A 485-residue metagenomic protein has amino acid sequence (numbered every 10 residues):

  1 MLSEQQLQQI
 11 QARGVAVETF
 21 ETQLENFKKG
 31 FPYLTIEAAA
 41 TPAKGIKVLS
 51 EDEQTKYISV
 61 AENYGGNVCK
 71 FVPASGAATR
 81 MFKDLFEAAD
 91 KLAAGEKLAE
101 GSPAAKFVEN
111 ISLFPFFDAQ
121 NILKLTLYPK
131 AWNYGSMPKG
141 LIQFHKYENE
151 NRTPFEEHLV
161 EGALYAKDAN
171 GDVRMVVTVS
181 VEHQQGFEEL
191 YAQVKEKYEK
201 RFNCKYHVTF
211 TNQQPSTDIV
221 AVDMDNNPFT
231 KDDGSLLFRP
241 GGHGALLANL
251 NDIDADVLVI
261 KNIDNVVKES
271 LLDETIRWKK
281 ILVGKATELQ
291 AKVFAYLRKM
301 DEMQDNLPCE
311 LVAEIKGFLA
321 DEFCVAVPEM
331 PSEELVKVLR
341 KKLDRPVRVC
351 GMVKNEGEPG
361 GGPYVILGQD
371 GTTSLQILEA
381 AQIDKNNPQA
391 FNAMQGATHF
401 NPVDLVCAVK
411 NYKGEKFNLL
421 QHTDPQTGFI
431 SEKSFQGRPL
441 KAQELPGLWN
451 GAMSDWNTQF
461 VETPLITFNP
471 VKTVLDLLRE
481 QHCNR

Functional and structural regions predicted by a protein language model:
M1-T41, E334-D344, R348-V349, E356 (+3 more regions): Long, compositionally biased intrinsically disordered regions
L7-Q8, G14-V15, P32, I36-E356 (+3 more regions): Domain-scale recognition of functional cores that engage charged ligands
P129-G135, D264, E269, K279-G317 (+1 more regions): Conserved catalytic alpha/beta cores of large enzymes that bind or transform nucleotide phosphates and polynucleotides
Q389-A393: Active-site rim segments in enzyme catalytic domains, especially the processed small/beta chain of N-terminal
